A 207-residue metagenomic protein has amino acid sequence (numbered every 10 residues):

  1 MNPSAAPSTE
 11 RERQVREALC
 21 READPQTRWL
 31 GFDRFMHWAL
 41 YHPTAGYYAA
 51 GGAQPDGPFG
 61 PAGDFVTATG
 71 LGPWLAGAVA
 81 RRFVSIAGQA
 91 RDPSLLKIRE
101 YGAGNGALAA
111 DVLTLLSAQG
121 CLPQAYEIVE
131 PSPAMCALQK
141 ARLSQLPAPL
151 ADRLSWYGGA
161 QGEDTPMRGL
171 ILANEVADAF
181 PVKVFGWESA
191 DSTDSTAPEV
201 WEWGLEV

Functional and structural regions predicted by a protein language model:
M1-Y101, N105-R168: Rossmann-like AdoMet
L172-V207: A mobile, often basic/glycine-rich helix-loop segment that functions as the active-site lid/recognition loop
